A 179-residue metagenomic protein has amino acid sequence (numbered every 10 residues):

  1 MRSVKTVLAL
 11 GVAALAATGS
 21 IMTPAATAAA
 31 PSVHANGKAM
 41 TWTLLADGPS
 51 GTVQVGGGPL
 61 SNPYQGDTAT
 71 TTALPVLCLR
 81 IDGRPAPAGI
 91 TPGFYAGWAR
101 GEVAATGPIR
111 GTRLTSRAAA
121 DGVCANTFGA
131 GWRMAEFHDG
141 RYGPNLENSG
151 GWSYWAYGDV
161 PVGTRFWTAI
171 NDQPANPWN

Functional and structural regions predicted by a protein language model:
M1-A28: Secretory targeting and sorting signals
A25-N179: Secreted/extracellular ectodomain signature
